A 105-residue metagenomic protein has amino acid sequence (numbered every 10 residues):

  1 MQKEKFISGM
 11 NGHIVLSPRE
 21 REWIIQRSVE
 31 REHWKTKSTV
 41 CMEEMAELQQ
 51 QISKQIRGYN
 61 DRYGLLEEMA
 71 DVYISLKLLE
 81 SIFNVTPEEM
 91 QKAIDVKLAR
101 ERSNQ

Functional and structural regions predicted by a protein language model:
Q2-M69, Y73-Q105: Flexible "arm" and connector segments at domain edges
